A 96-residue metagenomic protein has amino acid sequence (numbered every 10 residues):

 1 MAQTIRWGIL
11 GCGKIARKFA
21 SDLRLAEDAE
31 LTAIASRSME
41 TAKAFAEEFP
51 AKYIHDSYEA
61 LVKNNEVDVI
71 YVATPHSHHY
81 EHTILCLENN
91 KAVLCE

Functional and structural regions predicted by a protein language model:
M1-F49: N-terminal Rossmann-like dinucleotide-binding module
K52-E96: Beta-loop-alpha module in the N-terminal Rossmann-like domain of NAD(P)-dependent dehydrogenases, especially those
